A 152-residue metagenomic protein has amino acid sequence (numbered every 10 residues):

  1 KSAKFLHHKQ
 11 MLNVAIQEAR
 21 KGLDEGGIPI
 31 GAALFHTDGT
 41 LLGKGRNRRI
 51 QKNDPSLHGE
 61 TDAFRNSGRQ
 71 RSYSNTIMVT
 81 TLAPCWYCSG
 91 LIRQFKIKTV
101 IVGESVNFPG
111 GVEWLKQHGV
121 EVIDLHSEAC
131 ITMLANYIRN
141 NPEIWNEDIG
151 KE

Functional and structural regions predicted by a protein language model:
K1-H7, I16, V122, T132-E152: Secretory/periplasmic and organellar redox-cofactor proteins
A3-G27: Short, basic/aromatic recognition patches
A15, A19-G22, A32, G59 (+2 more regions): Small-residue (primarily alanine) positions within well-ordered alpha-helices, especially packing/interaction faces
K21-D24, V120, R139: Generic secondary-structure signature for well-ordered alpha-helical cores
E25-P29, Y73-N75: Short secondary-structure junction motifs
I30-G39: Short beta-strand scaffold segments in enzyme catalytic cores
H36, G43-A135: Zn2+-dependent cytidine deaminase-like catalytic core
